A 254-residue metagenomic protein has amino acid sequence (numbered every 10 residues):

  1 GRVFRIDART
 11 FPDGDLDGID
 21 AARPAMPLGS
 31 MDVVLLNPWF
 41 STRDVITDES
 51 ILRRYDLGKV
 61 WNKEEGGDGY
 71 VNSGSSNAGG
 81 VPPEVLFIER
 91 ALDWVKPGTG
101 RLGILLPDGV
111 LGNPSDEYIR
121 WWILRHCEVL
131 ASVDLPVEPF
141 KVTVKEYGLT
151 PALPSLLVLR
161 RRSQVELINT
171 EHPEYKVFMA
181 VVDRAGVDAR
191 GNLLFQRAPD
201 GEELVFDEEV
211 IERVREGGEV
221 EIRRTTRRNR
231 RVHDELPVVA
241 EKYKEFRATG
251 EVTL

Functional and structural regions predicted by a protein language model:
A8-L254: A conserved structural/catalytic subdomain of Rossmann-like adenosyl-cofactor enzymes
